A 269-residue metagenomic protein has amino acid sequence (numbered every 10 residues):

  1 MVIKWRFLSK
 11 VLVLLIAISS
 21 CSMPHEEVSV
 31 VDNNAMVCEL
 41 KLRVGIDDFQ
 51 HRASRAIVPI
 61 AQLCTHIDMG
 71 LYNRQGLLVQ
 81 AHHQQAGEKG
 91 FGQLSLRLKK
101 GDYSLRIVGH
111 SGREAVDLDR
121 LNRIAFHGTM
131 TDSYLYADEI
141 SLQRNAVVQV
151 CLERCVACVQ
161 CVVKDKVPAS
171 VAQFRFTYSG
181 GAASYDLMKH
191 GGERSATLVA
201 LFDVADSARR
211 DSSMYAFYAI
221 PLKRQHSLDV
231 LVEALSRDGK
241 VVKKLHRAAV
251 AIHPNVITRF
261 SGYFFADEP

Functional and structural regions predicted by a protein language model:
M1-V11: Bacterial N-terminal signal peptides that target proteins for export
A17-S20: C-terminal motif of bacterial Sec signal peptides marking the signal peptidase cleavage site
M23-P24, Q84-K89, G112-V147, D238-E268: Structured interaction patches on ligand/partner-binding surfaces of diverse proteins
E26-V28, A35-I60, V163-K166: Short amphipathic, basic-aromatic surface patches that mediate peripheral association with negatively charged
N34-L42, T65, Y103, A157: Short structural boundary motif marking the start of a folded domain
A61-L118, A172-V256: Tryptophan-paired
Q149-V156, A219-K223: Conserved "repeat-terminator" motif of extracellular CCP/Sushi domains
C155-A172: Surface-exposed interaction/gating patches
